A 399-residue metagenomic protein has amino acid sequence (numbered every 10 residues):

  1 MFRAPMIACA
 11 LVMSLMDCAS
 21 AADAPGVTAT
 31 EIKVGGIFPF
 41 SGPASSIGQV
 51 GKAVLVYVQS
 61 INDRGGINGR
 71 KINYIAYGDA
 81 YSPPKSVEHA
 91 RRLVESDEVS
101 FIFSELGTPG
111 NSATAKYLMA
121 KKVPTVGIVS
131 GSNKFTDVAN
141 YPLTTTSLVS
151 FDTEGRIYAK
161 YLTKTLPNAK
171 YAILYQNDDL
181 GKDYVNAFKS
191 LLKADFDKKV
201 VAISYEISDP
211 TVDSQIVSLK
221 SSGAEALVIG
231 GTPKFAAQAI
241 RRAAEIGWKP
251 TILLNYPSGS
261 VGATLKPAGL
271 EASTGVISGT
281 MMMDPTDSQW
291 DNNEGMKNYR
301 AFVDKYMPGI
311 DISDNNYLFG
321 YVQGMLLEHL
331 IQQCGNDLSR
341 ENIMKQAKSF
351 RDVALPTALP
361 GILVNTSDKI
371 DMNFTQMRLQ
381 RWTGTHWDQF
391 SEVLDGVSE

Functional and structural regions predicted by a protein language model:
M1-K33, V397-E399: Short, low-complexity disordered leader/linker segments with a strong preference for bacterial N-terminal type II
A21-G36, D63-K71, T163-K170, D337: Immediate post-signal peptide segment of exported/extracytoplasmic ligand-binding proteins
A22-D23, E31, S46-K52, D63-D137 (+2 more regions): Beta-alpha junction/loop-to-helix N-cap segments that form part of ligand/metal-binding clefts
G26-T30, G35-L55, Y77-P84, L106-G107 (+3 more regions): Extracytoplasmic "Venus flytrap"
D79, V126, S132-T136, I207-S208 (+2 more regions): Venus flytrap/periplasmic-binding-protein-like
K85-E88, E95, N133-T136, Y141-G247 (+2 more regions): Extracellular/periplasmic Venus flytrap/periplasmic-binding protein
A243-F319, V393-V397: Extracellular/periplasmic periplasmic-binding protein-like sensory domains
K305-L318, E328-W387: Segments of small-molecule ligand-sensing domains
